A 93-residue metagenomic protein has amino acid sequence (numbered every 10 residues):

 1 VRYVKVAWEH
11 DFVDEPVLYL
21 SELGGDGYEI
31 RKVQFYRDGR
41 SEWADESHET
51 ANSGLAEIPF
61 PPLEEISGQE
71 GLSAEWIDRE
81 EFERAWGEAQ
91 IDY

Functional and structural regions predicted by a protein language model:
V1-E15: Short, extreme N-terminal segment that most often corresponds to the first beta-strand
E15-G24: Broad, structure-driven detector of short, well-ordered beta-strand segments within folded domains
L23-G68: Acidic, aromatic-enriched beta-alpha/helix-loop junctions
I58-Y93: Short, compact, well-ordered microdomains
